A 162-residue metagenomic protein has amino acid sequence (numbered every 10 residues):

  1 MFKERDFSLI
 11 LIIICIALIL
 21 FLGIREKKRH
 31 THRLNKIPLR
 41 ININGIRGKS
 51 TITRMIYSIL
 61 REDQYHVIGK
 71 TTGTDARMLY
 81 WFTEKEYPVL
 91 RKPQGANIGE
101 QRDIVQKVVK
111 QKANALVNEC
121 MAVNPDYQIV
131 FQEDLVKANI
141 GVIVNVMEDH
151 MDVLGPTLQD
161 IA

Functional and structural regions predicted by a protein language model:
M1-N44, T51-M55, R61-D63: Short, basic phosphate-binding NTP loop
L9-I16, G48, P93-N97, V153: Catalytic cores of large soluble enzymes that bind and process phosphate-bearing ligands
T31-K36, S58-G141, N145-A162: ATP-dependent carboxylate-amine ligase catalytic core
I46-G48, G73: Short polar catalytic/cofactor-binding loops
K49-I52, R77-L79: Short N-terminal binding/cap micro-motifs at the start of the first secondary-structure element
